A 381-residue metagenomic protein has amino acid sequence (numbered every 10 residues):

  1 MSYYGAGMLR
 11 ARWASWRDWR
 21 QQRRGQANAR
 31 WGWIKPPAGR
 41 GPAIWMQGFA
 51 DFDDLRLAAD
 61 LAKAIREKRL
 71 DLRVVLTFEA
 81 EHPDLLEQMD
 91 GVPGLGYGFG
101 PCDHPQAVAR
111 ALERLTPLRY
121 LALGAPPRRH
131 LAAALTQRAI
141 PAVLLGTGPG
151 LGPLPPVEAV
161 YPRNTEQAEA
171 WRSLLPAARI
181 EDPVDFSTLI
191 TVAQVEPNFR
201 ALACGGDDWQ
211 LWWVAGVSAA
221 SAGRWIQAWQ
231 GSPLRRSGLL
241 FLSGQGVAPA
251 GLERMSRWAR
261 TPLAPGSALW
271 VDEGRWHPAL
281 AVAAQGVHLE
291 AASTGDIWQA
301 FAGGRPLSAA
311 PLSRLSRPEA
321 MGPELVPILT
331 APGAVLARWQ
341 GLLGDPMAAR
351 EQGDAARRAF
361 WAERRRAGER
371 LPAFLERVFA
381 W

Functional and structural regions predicted by a protein language model:
M1-R40: Positively charged, low-complexity intrinsically disordered leader regions
Q26-G39, L151, Q194-A203, A220-W225 (+2 more regions): A short, well-structured juxtamembrane/interface segment
A29-G32, G41-I190, V217-S221, S232 (+3 more regions): Active-site and donor-binding regions of nucleotide-sugar-utilizing enzymes
D53-K68, T191-P262: Conserved catalytic-core segment of nucleotide-activated headgroup transferases in glycan assembly
M89-F99, P249-D272: Nucleotide-activated donor-binding/catalytic signature segment of Leloir-type glycosyltransferases, i.e., the conserved
L115-R119, P265-S293: Acidic donor-binding loop of glycosyltransferase active sites
V157, P278-A359: Catalytic binding pocket for nucleotide-activated donors in carbohydrate/polymer assembly enzymes
E363-W381: C-terminal alpha-helical cap of glycosyltransferases
